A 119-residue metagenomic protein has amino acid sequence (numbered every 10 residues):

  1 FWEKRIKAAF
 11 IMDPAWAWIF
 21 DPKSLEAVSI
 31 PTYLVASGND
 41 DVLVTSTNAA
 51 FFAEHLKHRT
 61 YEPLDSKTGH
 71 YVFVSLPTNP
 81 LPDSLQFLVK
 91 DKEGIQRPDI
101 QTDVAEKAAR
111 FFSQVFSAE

Functional and structural regions predicted by a protein language model:
F1-E3, A17-W18: Serine-dependent carboxylesterase/thioesterase catalytic core of lipase-like alpha/beta-hydrolase/SGNH enzymes
R5-P14: A conserved short beta-strand
A9, Y61-P63: Conserved beta-strand scaffold positions in the cores of enzyme catalytic domains, especially in NTP/NDP-utilizing
W16, G38-D41, S66-G69: Acidic beta-to-alpha connecting loop that harbors the catalytic carboxylate
F20, D41-N48: Conserved alpha/beta-hydrolase "acid-adjacent" motif
V28, L34-A36: Short beta-strand/loop motif that positions the catalytic acidic residue of the alpha/beta-hydrolase fold
N48-R59: Conserved loop-alpha-helix segment in the C-terminal half of the alpha/beta-hydrolase fold that carries the catalytic
D65-T68, V72-E119: Catalytic active-site module of serine/aspartate enzymes centered on a nucleophile-bearing elbow/loop
